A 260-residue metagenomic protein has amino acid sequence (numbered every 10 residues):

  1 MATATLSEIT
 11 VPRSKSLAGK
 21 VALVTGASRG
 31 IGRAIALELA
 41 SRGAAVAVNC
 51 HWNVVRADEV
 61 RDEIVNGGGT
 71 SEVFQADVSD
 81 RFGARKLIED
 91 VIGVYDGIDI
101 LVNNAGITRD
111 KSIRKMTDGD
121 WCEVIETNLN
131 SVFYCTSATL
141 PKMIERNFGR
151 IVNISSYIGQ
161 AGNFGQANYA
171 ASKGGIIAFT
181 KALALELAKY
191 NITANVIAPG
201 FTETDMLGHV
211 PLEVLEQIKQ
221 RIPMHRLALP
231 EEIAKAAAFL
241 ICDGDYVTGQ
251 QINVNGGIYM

Functional and structural regions predicted by a protein language model:
V21, S28-R29: Conserved glycine-rich cofactor-binding loop
S112-I113, D120-I125, L207, I218: Substrate-binding pocket helix/loop in short-chain dehydrogenase/reductase
T136, S172, T180: Active-site helix of classical SDR
P141, L185-K189: Alpha-helical segment proximal to the catalytic Tyr-Lys
F148, R226-V254, Y259: C-terminal substrate-recognition "lid" of short-chain dehydrogenase/reductases
S156: Residue(s) in the substrate-gating loop at a strand-loop-helix junction that position the organic substrate next
A188, T193, T248-G249: Short, small/polar-rich loop/turn modules that mediate ligand/substrate recognition or access, typified
